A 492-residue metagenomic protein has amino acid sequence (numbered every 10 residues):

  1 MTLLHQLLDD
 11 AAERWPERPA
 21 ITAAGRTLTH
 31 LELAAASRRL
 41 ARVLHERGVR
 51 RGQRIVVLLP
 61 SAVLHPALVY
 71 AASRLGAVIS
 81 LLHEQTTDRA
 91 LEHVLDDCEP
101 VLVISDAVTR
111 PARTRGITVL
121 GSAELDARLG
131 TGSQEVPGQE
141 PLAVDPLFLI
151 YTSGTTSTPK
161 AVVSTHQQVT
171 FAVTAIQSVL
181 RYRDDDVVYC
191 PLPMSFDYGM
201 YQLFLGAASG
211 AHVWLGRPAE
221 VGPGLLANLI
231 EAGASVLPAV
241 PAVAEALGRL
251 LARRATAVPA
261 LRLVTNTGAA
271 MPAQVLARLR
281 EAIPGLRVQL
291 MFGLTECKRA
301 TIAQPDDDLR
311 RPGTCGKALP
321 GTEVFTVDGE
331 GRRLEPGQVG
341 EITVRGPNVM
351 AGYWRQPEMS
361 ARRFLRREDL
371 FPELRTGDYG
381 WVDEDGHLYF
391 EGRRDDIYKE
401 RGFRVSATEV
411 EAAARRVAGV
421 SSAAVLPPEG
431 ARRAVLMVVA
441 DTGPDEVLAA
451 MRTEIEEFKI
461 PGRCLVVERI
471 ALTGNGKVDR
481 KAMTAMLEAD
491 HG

Functional and structural regions predicted by a protein language model:
D9, E17-A62, P66-Y70, T87-E92: Conserved AMP-binding/adenylate-forming core of the ANL superfamily
P16-E17, S133-Y151, S157-T158, R181-V187: Conserved pre-ATP/AMP-binding loop-to-beta segment of ANL
T29-L31, L147-F171: Conserved AMP-binding A3 loop
R42, T86, V103, G346 (+4 more regions): AMP-binding/adenylate-forming catalytic core of the ANL superfamily
T170-V187, S195-V236, L250: Conserved AMP-binding/adenylation subdomain of ANL enzymes
A234-A239, G248-R311, E323, E330-R333: Gly/Ser/Thr-rich phosphate-binding loop
K317-G321, E330-F364, V405: Conserved ATP/PPi-binding loop(s) of AMP-dependent carboxylate-activating enzymes
E456-K477: AMP-binding/adenylate-forming catalytic domain of the ANL superfamily
